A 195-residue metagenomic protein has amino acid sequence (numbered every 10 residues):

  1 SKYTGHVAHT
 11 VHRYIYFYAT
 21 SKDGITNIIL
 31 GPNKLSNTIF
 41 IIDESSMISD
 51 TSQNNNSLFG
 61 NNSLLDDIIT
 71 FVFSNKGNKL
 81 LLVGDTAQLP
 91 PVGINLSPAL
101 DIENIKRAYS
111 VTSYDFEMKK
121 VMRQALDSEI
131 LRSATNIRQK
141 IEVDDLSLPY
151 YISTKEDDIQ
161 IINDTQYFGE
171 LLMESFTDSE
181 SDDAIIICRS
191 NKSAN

Functional and structural regions predicted by a protein language model:
S1-F40: Inter-Walker segment of RecA-like/P-loop motor cores
Y3, Y14-S21, I48-T51, F71 (+3 more regions): Conserved, well-folded catalytic cores of nucleic-acid-processing and energy-transducing macromolecular machines
Y3-G5, D23-G24, N54-L58, N95-A99: Short, glycine/charged-enriched secondary-structure capping and boundary segments
A8, L35, I39-I42, L58 (+4 more regions): Amphipathic alpha-helical transducer elements in NTP-driven molecular machines
V11-R13, E44, T86, N191: Conformational gate/switch positions in structured elements
F40-D43, D66-T70, G77-D85: Structural recognition of the conserved hydrophobic beta-strand(s) that form the central parallel beta-sheet of P-loop
S45-L65, N75, T86-L96: Conserved ATPase-coupling elements of RecA-like P-loop NTPase cores
V72-L80, A87-N195: Conserved helicase motor core of P-loop NTPases
